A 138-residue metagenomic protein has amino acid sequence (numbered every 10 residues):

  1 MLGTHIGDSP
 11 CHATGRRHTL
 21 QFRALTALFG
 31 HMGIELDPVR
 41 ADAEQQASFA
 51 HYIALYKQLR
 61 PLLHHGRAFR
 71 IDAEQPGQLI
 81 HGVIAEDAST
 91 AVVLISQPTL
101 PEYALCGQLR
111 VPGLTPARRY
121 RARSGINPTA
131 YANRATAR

Functional and structural regions predicted by a protein language model:
M1-Y131, R138: Active-site-proximal substrate-binding groove within the catalytic cores of carbohydrate-active enzymes
